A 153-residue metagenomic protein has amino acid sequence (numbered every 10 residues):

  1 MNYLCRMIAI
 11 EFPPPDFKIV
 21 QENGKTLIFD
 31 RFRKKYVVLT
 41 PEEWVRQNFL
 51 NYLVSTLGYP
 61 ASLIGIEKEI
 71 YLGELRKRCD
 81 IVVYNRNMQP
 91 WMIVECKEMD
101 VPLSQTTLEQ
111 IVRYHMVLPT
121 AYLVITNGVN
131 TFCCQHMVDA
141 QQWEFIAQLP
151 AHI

Functional and structural regions predicted by a protein language model:
N2-Y122, V129-I153: A short, conserved, highly charged catalytic patch centered on acidic carboxylates
